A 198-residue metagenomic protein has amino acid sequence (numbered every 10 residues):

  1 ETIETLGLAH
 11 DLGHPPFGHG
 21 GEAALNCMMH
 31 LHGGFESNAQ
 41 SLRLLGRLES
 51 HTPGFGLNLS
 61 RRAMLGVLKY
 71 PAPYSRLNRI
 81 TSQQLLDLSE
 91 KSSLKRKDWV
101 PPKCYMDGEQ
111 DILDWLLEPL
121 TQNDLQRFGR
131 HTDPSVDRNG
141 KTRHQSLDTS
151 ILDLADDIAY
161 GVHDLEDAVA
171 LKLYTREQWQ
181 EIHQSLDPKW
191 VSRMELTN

Functional and structural regions predicted by a protein language model:
E4-T5, L12-N198: Sequence-structural signature of the catalytic-core scaffold of metal-dependent phosphohydrolases that act on
